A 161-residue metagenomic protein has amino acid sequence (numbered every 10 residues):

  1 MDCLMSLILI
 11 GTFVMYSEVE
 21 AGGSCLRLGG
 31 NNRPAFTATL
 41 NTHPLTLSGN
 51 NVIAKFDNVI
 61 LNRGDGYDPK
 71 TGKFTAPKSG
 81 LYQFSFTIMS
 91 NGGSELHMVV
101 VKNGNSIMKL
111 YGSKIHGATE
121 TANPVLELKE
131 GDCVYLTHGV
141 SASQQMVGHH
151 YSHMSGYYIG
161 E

Functional and structural regions predicted by a protein language model:
D2-E161: Extracellular jelly-roll beta-sandwich "head" domains, especially the C-terminal globular C1q domain
